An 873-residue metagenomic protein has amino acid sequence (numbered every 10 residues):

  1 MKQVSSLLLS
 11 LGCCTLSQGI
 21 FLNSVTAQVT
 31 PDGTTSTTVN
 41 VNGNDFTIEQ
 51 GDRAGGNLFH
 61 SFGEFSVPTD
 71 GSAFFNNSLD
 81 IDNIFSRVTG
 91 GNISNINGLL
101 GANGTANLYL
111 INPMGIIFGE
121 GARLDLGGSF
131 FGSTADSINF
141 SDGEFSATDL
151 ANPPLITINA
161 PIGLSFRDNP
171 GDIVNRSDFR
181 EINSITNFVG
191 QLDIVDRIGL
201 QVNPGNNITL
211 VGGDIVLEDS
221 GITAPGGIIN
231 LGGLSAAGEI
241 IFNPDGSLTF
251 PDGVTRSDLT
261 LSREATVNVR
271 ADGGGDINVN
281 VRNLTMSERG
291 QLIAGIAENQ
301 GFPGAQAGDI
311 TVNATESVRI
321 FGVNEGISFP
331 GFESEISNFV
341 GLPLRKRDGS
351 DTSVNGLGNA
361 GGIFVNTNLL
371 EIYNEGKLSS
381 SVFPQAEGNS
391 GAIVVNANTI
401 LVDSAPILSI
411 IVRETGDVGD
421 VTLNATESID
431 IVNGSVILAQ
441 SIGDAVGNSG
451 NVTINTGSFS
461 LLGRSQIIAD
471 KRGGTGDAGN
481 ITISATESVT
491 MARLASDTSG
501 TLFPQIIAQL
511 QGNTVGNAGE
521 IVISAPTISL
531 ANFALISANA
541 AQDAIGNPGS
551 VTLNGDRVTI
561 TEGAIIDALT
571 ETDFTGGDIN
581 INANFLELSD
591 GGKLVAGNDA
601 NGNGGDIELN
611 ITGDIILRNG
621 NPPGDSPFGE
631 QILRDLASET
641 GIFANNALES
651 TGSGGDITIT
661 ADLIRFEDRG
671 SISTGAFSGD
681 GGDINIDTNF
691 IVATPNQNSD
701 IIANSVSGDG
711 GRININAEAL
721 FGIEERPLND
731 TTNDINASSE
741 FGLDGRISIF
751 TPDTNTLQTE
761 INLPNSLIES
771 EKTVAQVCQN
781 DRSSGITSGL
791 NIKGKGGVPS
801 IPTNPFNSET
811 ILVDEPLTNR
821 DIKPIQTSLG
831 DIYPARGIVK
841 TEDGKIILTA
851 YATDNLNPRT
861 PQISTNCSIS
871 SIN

Functional and structural regions predicted by a protein language model:
K2-N873: Extracellular and secretory-pathway beta-repeat/beta-biased strand scaffolds
